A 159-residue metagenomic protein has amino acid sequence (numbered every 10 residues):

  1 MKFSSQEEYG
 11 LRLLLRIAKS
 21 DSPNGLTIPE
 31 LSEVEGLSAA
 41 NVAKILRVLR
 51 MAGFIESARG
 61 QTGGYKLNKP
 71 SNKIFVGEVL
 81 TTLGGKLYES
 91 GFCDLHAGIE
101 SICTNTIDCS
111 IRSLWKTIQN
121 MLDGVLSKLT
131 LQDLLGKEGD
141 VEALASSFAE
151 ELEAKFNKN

Functional and structural regions predicted by a protein language model:
F3-S5, Y9-L11, L15-L37: N-terminal helix-turn-helix DNA-binding core of bacterial DNA-binding proteins
E33, R50-M51: Alpha-helical residues within the helix-turn-helix
A40: Key DNA-contact positions within bacterial/archaeal DNA-binding proteins
L46-R47: Short, hydrophobic-biased segments on the C-terminal half of alpha helices that form "recognition helices"
G53-T62, K66-N68: Beta-hairpin "wing" of winged helix-turn-helix
S71-H96, I111-M121: Conserved segment of winged-helix/HTH DNA-binding domains
D94-N159: C-terminal regulatory/oligomerization modules of transcriptional regulators
